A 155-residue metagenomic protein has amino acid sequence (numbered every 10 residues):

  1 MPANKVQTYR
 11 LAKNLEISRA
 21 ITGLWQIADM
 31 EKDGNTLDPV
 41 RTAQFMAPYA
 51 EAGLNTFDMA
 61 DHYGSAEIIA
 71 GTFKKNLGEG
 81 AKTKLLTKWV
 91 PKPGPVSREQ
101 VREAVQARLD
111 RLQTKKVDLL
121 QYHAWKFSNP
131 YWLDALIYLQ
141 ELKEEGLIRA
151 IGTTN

Functional and structural regions predicted by a protein language model:
M1-T83, E144: N-terminal binding-site loop/beta-alpha segment at the start of enzyme catalytic domains that lines or forms
S18-G23, F57-M59, T83-T87, V117-Y122 (+1 more regions): Hydrophobic faces of well-ordered beta-strands that scaffold small-molecule active sites in alpha/beta enzyme cores
Q26-V40, K88-E99, H123-S128: Active-site mouth loops of central-metabolism enzymes
A47, P95-N155: Glycine/proline-rich, positively charged, aromatic-decorated active-site loop/lid region on the catalytic face
Y63-G64, P91, T154-N155: Short beta->alpha connector loops
